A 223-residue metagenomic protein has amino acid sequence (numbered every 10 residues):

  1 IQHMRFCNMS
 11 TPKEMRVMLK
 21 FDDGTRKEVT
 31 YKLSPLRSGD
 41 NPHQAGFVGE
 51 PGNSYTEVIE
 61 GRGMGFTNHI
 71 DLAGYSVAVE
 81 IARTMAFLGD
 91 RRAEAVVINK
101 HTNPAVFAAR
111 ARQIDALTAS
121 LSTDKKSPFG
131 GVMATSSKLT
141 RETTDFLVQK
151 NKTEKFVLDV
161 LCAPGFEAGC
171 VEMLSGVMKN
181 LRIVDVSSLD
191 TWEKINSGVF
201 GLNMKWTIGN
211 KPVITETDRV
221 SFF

Functional and structural regions predicted by a protein language model:
I1-F223: ATP-dependent carboxylate/acyl-activation modules
